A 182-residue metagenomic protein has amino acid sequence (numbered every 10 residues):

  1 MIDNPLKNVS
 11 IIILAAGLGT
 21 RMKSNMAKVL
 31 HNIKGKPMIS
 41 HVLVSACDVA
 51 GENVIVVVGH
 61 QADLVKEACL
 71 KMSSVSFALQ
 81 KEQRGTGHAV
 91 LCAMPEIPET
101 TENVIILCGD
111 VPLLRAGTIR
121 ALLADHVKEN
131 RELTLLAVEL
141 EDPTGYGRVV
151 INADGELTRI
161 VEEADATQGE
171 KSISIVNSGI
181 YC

Functional and structural regions predicted by a protein language model:
M1-V9, P37-C108, P112-A124: Conserved N-terminal catalytic core of the sugar/cofactor nucleotidyltransferase
I2-L6, K23, D48, E96-E99 (+5 more regions): Solvent-exposed alpha-helices and their adjacent loops that cap or buttress functional pockets in soluble metabolic
V9-I33, V49: Glycine-rich N-terminal loop/short-helix segment of MobA-like nucleotidyltransferase
A15, V58, C108, A137-V138: Short beta-strand/turn micro-motifs composed of small residues that flank or help shape donor/cofactor-binding pockets
G17, D110, N152: Acidic active-site catalytic centers that drive phospho-/nucleotidyl reactions and related ester hydrolyses
L30, F77, L133-L135: Conserved beta-strand scaffold positions in the cores of enzyme catalytic domains, especially in NTP/NDP-utilizing
I33, A78, I160: Hydrophobic residues at beta-strand termini and immediately following loops that shape nucleotide-binding pockets
D63, S73, L114-C182: Conserved core of the sugar-phosphate nucleotidyltransferase
